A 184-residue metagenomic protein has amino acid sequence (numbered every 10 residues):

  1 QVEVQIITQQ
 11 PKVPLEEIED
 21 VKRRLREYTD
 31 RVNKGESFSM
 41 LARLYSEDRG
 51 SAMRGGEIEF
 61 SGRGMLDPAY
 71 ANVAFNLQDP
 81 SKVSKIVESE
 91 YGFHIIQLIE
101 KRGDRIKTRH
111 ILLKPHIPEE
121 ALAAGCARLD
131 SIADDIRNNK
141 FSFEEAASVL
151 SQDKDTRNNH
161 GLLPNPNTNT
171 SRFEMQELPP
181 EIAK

Functional and structural regions predicted by a protein language model:
Q1-K34, E47-V73, I95-N138, Q152-E177: Well-structured core secondary-structure elements of compact alpha/beta domains
A74-S81: Soluble sensory domains of the PAS superfamily and closely related sensory modules
V83-S89: Short acidic-hydrophobic surface loop/beta-edge motif
K184: Short, Gly/Ser/Thr-enriched beta-strand-loop segments that form substrate-interacting elements of hydrolase/peptidase
